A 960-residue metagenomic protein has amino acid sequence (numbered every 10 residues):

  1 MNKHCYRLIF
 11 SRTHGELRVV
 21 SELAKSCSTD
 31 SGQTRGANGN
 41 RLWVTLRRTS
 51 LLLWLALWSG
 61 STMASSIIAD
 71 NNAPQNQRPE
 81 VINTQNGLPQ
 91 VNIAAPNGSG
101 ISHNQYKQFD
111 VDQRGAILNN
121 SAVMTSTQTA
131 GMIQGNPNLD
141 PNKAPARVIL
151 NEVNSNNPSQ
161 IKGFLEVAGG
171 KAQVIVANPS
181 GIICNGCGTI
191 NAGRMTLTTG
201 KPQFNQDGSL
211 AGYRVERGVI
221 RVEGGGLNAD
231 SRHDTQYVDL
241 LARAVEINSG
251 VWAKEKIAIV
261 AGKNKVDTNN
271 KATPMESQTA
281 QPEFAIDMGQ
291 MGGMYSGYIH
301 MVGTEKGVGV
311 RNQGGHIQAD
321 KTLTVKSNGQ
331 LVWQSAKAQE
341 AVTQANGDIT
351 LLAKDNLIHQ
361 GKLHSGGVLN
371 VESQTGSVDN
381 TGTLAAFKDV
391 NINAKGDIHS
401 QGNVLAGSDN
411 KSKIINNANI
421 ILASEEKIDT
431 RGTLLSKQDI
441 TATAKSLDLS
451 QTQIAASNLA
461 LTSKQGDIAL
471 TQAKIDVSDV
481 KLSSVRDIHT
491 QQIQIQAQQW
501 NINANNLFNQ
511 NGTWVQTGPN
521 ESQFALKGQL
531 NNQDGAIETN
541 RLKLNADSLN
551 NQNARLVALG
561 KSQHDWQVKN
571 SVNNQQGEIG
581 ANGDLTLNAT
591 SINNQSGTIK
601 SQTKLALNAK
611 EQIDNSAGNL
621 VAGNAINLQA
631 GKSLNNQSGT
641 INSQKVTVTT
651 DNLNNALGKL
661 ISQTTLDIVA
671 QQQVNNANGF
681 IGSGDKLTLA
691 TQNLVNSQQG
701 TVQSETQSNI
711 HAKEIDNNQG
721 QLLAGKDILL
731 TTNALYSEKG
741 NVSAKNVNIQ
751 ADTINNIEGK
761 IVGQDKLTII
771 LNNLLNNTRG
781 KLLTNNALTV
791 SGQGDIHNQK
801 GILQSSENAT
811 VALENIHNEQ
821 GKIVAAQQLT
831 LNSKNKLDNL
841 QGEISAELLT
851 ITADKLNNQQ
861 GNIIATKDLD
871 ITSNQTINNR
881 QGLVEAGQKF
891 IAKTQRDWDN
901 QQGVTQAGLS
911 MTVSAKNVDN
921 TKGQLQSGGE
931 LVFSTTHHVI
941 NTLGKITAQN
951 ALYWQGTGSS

Functional and structural regions predicted by a protein language model:
N2, F10-R47, S61-A319: Solvent-exposed adhesion/ligand-recognition segments of exported proteins
C5: Active-site lining segments that contact anionic ligands and/or coordinate catalytic metals
R12, L52-L53, N83, G580 (+2 more regions): Intrinsically disordered, low-complexity segments enriched in polar/charged small residues
T49-W58: Bacterial N-terminal signal peptides
G98-G100, A116-L118, V123-T125, S155-S159 (+98 more regions): Extracellular beta-strand scaffolds
